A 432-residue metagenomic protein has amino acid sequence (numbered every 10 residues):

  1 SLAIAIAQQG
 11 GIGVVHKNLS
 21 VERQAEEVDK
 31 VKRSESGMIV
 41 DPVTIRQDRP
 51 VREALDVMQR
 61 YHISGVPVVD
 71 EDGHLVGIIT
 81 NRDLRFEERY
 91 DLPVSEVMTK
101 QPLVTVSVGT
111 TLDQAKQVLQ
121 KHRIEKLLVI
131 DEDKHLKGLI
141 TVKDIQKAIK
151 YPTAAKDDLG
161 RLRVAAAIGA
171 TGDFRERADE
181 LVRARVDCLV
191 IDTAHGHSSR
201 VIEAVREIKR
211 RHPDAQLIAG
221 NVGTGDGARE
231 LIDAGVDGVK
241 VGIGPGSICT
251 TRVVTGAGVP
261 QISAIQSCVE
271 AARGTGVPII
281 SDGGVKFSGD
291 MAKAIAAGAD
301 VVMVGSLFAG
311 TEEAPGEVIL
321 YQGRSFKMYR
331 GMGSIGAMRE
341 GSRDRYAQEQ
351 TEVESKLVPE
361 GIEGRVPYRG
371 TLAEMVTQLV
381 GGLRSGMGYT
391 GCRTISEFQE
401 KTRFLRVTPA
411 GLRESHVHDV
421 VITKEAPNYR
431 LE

Functional and structural regions predicted by a protein language model:
A3, R175-A184, G223-V241, S281 (+1 more regions): Catalytic cores of alpha/beta
Q8-R23, V186-S198, D237-T255, V285-I319: Glycine-rich phosphate-binding active-site loops on the catalytic face of alpha/beta enzymes
V15-N18, T44, G65-P67, T105-S107 (+6 more regions): Catalytic beta/alpha-barrel core
V15-S20, I63, P67, H74-Y90 (+4 more regions): Short beta->alpha transition motifs characteristic of CBS
S20-D29, E87-D91, T111, H135-A155 (+5 more regions): Active-site-adjacent beta->alpha loops and helix N-cap segments on the catalytic face of soluble alpha/beta enzymes
R23-I63, V68-D70, L75-I78, R89-K121 (+3 more regions): Bateman/CBS regulatory modules and CBS-like beta-alpha motifs in cytosolic regions of diverse proteins
M38-P42, D157-A167, E207-G223, G238 (+1 more regions): Short beta-strand/loop segments at the ligand-binding rim of alpha/beta enzyme cores
R46, S107, Q114-Q117, A167 (+3 more regions): Alpha/beta catalytic cores of nucleotide-metabolism and tRNA/nucleoside-modifying enzymes
